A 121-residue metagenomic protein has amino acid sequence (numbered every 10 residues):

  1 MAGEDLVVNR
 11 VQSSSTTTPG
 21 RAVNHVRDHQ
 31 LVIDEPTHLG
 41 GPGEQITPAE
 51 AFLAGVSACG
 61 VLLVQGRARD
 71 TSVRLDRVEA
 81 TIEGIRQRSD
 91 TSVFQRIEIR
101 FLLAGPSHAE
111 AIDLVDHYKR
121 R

Functional and structural regions predicted by a protein language model:
M1-A54, Q65-R121: Extended beta-strand/beta-hairpin segments
C59-G60: Alpha-helical metal-binding/catalytic segments enriched in His/Glu/Asp
